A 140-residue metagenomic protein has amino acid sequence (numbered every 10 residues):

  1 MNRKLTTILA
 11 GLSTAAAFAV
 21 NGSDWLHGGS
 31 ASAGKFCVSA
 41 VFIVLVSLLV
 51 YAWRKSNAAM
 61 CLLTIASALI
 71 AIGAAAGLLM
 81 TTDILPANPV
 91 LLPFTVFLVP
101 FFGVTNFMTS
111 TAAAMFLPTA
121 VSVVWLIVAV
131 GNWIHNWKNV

Functional and structural regions predicted by a protein language model:
M1-F42: Transmembrane alpha-helical insertion/packing segments
L9-T14, C61-I72, P118-W125: Central hydrophobic cores of alpha-helical transmembrane segments in multi-pass integral membrane proteins
W25-K35, S56-M60, T82-P89, T109-M115: Membrane-helix interface and helix-disruption motif detector
S39-I65: Canonical alpha-helical transmembrane segments
L45-L49, L117-V140: Transmembrane alpha-helical segments in integral membrane proteins
L63-A87: Hydrophobic alpha-helical membrane-insertion segments
N88-T105: Short hydrophobic, aromatic-rich alpha-helical segments embedded in or entering the lipid bilayer of multi-pass
F101-W125: Hydrophobic alpha-helical transmembrane segments
